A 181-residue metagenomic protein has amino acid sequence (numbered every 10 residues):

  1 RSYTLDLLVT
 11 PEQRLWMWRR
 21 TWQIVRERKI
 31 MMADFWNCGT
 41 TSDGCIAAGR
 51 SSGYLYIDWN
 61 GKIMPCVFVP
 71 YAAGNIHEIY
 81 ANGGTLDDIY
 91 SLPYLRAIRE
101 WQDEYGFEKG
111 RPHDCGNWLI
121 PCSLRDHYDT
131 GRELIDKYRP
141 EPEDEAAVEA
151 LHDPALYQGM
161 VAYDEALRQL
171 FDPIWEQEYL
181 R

Functional and structural regions predicted by a protein language model:
R1-S51, W59-N60, M64, F68-I79 (+1 more regions): Radical SAM enzyme [4Fe-4S]-AdoMet core and its adjacent flexible, acidic and glycine-rich loops/tails across
F68-R181: Flexible mid-to-C-terminal extensions adjoining Fe-S/redox cofactors in radical SAM and related proteins
